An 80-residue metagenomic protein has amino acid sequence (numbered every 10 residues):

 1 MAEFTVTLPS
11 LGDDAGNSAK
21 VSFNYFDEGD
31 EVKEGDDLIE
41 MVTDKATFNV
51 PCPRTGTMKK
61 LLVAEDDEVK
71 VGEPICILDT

Functional and structural regions predicted by a protein language model:
M1-E40, N49, T55, L62: Acidic, low-complexity mobile loops and tails
K33-N49, K70-T80: Short hydrophobic beta/alpha edge segments that flank linear recognition/processing sites
G56, K60-C76: PDZ-domain C-terminal substructure recognizer with occasional recognition of PDZ-binding tails
